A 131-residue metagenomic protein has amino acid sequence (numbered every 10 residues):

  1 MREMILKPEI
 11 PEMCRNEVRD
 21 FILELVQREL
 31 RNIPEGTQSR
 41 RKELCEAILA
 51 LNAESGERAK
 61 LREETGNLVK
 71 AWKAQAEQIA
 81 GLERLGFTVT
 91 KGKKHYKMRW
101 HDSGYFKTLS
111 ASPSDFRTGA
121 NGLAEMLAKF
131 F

Functional and structural regions predicted by a protein language model:
M1-L30: Nuclease-adjacent, charged terminal/linker segments that flank catalytic cores
R2-K7, E29-G86: Negatively charged, low-complexity tracts enriched in Asp/Glu with abundant Ser/Thr
P11-R15, P34-T37, E54, G119 (+1 more regions): Serine/threonine-rich low-complexity intrinsically disordered regions
E24, N67, A80, R84 (+1 more regions): Charged/polar, solvent-exposed surface patches and flexible loops
Q75, G86-K91, F106, S110-A111: Intrinsically disordered, charged low-complexity linkers and terminal tails that flank or connect structured domains
E77, K93, R117-N121: Short, well-structured alpha-helical interface segments that form or flank functional binding sites
I79-H101: Amphipathic, interaction-prone secondary-structure segments
D102-F131: Long, continuous compositionally biased terminal/linker segments
